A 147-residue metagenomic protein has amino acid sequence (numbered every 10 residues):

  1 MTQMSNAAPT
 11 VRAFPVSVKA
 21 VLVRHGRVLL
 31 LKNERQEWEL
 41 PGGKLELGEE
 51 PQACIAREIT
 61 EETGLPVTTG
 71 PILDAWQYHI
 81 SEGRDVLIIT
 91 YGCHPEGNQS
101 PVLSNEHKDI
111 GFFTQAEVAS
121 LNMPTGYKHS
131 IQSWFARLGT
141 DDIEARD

Functional and structural regions predicted by a protein language model:
M1-K19: Acidic, metal-coordinating catalytic segment for phosphate/diphosphate chemistry, firing primarily on the Nudix
V16-V18, G26, L87-I89, K108: Change "...and in nucleic-acid phosphodiester-cleaving endonucleases..." to "...and in nucleic-acid processing enzymes
L22, T90-H94, F112-T114: Short, well-ordered beta-strand micro-motif
V23-E61: Conserved Nudix-box catalytic region and its N-terminal flanking loop in Nudix hydrolases and closely related
G26, G43, R57-E58, G70 (+2 more regions): Structural detector for helix-capping/boundary residues
E37-W38, E106-D147: Nudix hydrolase/Nudix homology domain
L65-D74: A short coil-to-beta-strand element that immediately follows conserved catalytic motifs
Q77-S100, L138: Active-site-adjacent beta-strand/loop module that shapes the phosphate/pyrophosphate-binding cleft
